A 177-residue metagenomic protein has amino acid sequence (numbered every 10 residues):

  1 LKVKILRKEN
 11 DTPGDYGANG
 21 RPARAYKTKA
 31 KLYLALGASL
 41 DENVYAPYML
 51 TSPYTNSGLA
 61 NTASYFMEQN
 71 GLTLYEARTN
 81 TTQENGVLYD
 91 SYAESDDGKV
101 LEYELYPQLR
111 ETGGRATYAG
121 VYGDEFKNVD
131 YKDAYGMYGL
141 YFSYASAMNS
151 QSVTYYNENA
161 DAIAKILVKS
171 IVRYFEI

Functional and structural regions predicted by a protein language model:
L1-I177: Active-site-proximal helix/loop segments of hydrolytic enzymes
